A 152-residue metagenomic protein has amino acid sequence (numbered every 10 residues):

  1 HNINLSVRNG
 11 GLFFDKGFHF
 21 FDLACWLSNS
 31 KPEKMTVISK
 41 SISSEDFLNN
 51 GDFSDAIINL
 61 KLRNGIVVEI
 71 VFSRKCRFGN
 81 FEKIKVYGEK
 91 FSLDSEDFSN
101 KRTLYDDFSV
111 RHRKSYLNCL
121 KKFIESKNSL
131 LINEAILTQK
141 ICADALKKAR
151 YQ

Functional and structural regions predicted by a protein language model:
H1-L48: Predominantly a Rossmann-like dinucleotide-binding segment in NAD(P)-dependent oxidoreductases
G10-G11, F108, K127-I132: Active-site rim elements
G17-A24, F53, R113-L120, T138-Q139: A structural signal for well-ordered alpha-helical scaffolds and beta->alpha junctions
L27-K31, E89-S92, A145-A149: Phosphate/oxyanion-binding loops and surfaces in catalytic or ligand/nucleic-acid-binding neighborhoods
N29-E33, N59, G65-V67: Short helix-capping and hinge/turn segments at secondary-structure transitions, especially at repeat and domain
K40-S41, D46-D55, L62-K121, L131: NAD(P)-dinucleotide binding in Rossmann-like oxidoreductases
R63, K121-Q152: C-terminal helix-rich "cap/oligomerization" subdomain common to oxidoreductases
